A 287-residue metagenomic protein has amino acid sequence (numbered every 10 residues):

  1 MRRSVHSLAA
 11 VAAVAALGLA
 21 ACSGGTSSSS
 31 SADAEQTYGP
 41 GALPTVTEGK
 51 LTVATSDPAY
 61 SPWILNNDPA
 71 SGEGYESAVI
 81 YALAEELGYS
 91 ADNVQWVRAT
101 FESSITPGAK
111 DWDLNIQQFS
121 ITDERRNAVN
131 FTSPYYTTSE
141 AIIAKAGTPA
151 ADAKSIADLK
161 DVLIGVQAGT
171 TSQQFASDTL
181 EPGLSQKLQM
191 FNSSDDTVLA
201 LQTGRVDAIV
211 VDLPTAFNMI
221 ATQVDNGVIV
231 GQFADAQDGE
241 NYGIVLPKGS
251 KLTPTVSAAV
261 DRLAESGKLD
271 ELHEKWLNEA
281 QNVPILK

Functional and structural regions predicted by a protein language model:
A16-A21: C-terminal motif of bacterial Sec signal peptides marking the signal peptidase cleavage site
S23, S77, Y81-E86, T170 (+1 more regions): Extended ligand-binding regions for polar small-molecule ligands
G24, S28-A34, T171-L188, V228-I229 (+1 more regions): Ligand-binding clefts/hinges and TM-proximal coupling segments of bilobed small-molecule sensing domains
A32-N115: Extracytoplasmic small-molecule ligand-binding "clamshell" domains of the periplasmic binding protein/Venus flytrap
V53, G72-L87, F119-S120, T138-D195 (+3 more regions): Bilobed "Venus flytrap"/periplasmic-binding protein-like clamshell domains and structurally analogous long
D57, T137-A144, P214, A221-D261 (+1 more regions): Periplasmic-binding protein-like
N93-I156: Acidic, polar ligand-binding/catalytic clefts
S103, F119-A128, S177-D178, Q202-T203 (+1 more regions): A ligand-binding cleft/hinge motif common to bilobed small-molecule-binding domains
